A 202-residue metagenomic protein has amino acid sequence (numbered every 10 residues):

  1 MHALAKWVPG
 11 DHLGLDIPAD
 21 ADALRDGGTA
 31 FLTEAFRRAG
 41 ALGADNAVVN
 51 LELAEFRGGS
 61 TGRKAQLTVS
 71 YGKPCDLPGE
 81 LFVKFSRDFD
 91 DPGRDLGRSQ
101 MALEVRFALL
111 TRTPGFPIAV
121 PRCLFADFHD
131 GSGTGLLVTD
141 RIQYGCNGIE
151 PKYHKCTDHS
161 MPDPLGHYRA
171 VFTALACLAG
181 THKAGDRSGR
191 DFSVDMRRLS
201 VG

Functional and structural regions predicted by a protein language model:
M1-T134: Conserved NTP-binding catalytic cores of kinases and kinase-like/nucleotidyltransferase enzymes across multiple kinase
K6-A21, G27, G180-G202: Active-site catalytic-loop/activation-segment of kinase and kinase-like phosphoryl-transfer enzymes
G62, L136, R169-T173: Non-catalytic, well-ordered alpha-helical scaffold segments
V69-G72, Y144, K183-D186: Short regulatory "switch" loops immediately downstream of catalytic or recognition motifs within protein catalytic
D90-P92, C146-P151: Short acidic/His/Gly/Ser-rich catalytic and metal-binding motifs that mark active-site loops of diverse hydrolases
L137-C146: Short pocket-lining segment of the protein kinase catalytic domain that shapes the ATP-binding cleft
I149-S193: Conserved kinase catalytic-core helix
